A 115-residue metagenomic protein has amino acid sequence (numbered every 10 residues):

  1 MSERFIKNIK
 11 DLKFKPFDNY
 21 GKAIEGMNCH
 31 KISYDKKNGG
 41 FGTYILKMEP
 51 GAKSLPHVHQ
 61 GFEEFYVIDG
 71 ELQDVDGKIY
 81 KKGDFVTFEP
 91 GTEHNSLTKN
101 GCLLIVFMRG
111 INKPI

Functional and structural regions predicted by a protein language model:
M1-G40: A short, N-terminal "cap"/entry segment at the start of jelly-roll beta-barrel domains of the cupin/DSBH fold
N28-H59, E89-E93: Conserved short histidine dyad/triad with adjacent acidic residue
G40-F41, V58-Q60, K78-I79, T98-N100: Short glycine/proline-enriched turns and hinge-like loops at secondary-structure junctions
H59-V75: Glycine- and acidic-residue-biased ligand/ion/polar-headgroup-sensing regions
V75-E93: Short acidic-glycine-tyrosine-enriched beta hairpin
P90-I115: Ligand-binding loop in jelly-roll beta-barrel domains
